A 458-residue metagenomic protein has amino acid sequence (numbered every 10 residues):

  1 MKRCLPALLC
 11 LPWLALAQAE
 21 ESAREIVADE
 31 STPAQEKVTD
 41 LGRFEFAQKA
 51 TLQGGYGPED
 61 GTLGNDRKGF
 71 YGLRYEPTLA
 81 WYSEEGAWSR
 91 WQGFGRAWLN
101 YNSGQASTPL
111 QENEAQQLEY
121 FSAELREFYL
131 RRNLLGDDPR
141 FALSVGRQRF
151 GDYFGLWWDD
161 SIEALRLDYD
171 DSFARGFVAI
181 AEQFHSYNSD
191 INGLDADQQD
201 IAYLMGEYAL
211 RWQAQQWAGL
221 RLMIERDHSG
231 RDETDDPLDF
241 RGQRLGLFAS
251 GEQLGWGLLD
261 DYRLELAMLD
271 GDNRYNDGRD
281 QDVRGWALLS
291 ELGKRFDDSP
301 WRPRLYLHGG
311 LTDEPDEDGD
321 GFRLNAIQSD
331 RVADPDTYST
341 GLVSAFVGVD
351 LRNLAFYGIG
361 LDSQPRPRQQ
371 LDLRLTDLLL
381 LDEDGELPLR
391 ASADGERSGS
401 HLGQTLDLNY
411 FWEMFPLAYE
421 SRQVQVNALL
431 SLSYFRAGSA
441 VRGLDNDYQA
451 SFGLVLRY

Functional and structural regions predicted by a protein language model:
K2-L8: Sec-dependent signal peptide recognition, specifically the positively charged N-region followed immediately by
C10-Q18: Hydrophobic h-region of N-terminal signal peptides that target proteins for export in Gram-negative bacteria
E20-R24, A28-F46, A80-G93, L134-A142 (+6 more regions): Short loop/turn motifs that connect adjacent beta-strands in outer-membrane beta-barrel proteins
E30, P58-L63, L110-E114, Q148-R149 (+6 more regions): Extracytoplasmic loops and strand-loop junctions of Gram-negative outer membrane beta-barrel proteins
Y56-L73, W81-P139, L143, G151-W158 (+5 more regions): Surface-exposed loop and membrane-interface regions of Gram-negative outer-membrane beta-barrel proteins
G136-F141, G151-G319, D377-L379, D384 (+4 more regions): Signature for the C-terminal beta-barrel architecture of outer-membrane proteins
P303-R304, G309-H401, T405: C-terminal structural cap/anchor segments
L408, W412-M414, N446-Y458: Outer-membrane beta-barrel "beta-signal"
